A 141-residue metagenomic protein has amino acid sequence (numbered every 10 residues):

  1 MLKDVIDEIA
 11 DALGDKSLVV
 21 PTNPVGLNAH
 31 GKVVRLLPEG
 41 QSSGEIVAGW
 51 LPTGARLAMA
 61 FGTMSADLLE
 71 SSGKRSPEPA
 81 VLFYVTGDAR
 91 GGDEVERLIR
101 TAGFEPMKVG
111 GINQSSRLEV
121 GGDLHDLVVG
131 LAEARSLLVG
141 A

Functional and structural regions predicted by a protein language model:
M1-S17, P24-G31: Rossmann-like NAD(P)-binding element
E8-D15, W50-P52, R75-S76: Short, conserved loop/helix-junction motifs that constitute active-site signature segments in enzyme catalytic cores
A12, W50, G54, L98-E105: Change "in soluble alpha/beta enzymes" to "in soluble alpha/beta proteins
S17-V19, A58, F83, M107: Hydrophobic/aromatic beta-strand patches that form the interior of the parallel beta-sheet core in alpha/beta enzyme
L18, L37-G62: Rossmann-fold dehydrogenase core element
L27-N28, M64-L68: Conserved catalytic-site region of short-chain dehydrogenase/reductase
G31-G40, E45, S72-R90: Short beta-strand and adjoining strand-loop segment in the mid-core of the Rossmann-like NAD(P)-dependent dehydrogenase
P79-A141: Active-site-lining helix/loop region of Rossmann-like oxidoreductase modules
